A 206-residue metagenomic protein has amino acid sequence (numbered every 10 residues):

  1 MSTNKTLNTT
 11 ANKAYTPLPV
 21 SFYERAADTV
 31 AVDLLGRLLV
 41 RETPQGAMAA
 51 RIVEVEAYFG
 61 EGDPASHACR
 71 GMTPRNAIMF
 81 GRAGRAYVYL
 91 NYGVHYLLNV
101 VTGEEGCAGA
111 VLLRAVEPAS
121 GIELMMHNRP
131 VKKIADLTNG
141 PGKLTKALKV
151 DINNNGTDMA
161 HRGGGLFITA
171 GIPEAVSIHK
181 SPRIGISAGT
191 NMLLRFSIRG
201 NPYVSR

Functional and structural regions predicted by a protein language model:
S2-R206: Conserved, well-structured core segments that form or line functional sites
